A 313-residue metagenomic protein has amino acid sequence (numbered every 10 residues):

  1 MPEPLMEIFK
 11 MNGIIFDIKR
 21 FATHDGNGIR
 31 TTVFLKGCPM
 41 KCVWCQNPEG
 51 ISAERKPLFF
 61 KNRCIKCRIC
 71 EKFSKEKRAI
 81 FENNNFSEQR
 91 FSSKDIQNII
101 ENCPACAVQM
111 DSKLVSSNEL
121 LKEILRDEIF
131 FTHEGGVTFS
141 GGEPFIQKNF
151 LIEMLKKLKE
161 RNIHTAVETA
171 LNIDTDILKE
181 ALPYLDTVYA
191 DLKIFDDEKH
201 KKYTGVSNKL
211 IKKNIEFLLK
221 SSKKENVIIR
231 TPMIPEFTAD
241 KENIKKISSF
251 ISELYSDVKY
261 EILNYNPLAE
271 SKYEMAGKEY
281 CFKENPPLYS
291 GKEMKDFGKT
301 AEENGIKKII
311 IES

Functional and structural regions predicted by a protein language model:
P2-N27, P235-S313: Auxiliary Fe-S-binding modules of radical SAM enzymes
L5, A107-S112, H200-T204: Acidic/glycine-enriched edge-of-secondary-structure segments
I15-I69, F86-K94: N-terminal pre-triad scaffold of radical SAM enzymes
G26-N27, F34, S52, K56-K61 (+3 more regions): N-terminal-biased segments
V43-G50, I69-N85, N98-L114: Iron-sulfur cluster-binding cysteine motifs and their immediate structural context in ferredoxin-like electron-transfer
C106, E160-R161, N304: Conserved dinucleotide-binding and phosphotransfer motif residues
N118-M275: Conserved AdoMet/S-adenosylmethionine-binding subsite of the radical SAM
